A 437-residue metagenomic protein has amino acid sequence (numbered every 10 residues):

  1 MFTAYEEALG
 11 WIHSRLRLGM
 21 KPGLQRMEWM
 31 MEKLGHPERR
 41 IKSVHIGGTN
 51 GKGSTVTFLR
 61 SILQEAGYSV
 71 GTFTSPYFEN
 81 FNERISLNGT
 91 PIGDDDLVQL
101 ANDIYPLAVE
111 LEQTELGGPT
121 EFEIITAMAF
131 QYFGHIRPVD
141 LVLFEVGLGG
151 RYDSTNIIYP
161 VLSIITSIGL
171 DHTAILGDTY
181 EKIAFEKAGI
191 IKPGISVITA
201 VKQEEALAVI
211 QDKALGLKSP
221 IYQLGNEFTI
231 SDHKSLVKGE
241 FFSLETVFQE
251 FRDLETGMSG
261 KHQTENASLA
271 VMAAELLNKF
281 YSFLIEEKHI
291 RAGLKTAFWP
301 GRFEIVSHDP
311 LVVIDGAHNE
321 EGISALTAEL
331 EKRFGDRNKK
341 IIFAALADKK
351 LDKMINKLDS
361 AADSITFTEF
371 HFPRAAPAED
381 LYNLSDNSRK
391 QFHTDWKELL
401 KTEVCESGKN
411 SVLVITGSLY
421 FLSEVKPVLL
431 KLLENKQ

Functional and structural regions predicted by a protein language model:
M1-G48, T55-Y68, F73, V109-L116: Short functional linear segments
M31-E32, H36-R39, E65-I158, A174-L176: ATP-dependent carboxylate-amine ligase catalytic core
R39-R40, I136, D140-F144, D153-I164 (+3 more regions): Nucleotide phosphate-binding/pyrophosphate-handling subdomain across enzymes that bind or process nucleotide phosphates
L59-Q64, L277, L358, S385 (+1 more regions): Hydrophobic alpha-helical packing residues
M128-I175, Q211-D253: Extended acidic/charged loop-beta regions that coordinate divalent cations and stabilize anionic phosphate/carboxylate
A200-V201, K213-S235, T256-K261, H289-T296 (+5 more regions): Beta-strand->loop->alpha-helix junctions that form or flank phosphate-binding loops in nucleotide-handling enzymes
Q203-K213, K218-I221, K238, L311-I314 (+2 more regions): C-terminal helical cap/extension that packs against the catalytic core of soluble nucleotide-cofactor enzymes
S418: Active-site-proximal loop/hinge segments that shape catalytic or ion-binding/gating pockets
